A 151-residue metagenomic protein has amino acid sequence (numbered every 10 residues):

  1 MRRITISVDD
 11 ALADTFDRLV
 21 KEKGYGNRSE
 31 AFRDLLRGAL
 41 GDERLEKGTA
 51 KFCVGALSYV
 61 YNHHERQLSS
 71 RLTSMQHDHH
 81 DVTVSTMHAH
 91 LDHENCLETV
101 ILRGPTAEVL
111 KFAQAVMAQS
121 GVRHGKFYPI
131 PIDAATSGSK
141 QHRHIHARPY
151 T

Functional and structural regions predicted by a protein language model:
M1-T151: Long, contiguous binding/interaction regions
